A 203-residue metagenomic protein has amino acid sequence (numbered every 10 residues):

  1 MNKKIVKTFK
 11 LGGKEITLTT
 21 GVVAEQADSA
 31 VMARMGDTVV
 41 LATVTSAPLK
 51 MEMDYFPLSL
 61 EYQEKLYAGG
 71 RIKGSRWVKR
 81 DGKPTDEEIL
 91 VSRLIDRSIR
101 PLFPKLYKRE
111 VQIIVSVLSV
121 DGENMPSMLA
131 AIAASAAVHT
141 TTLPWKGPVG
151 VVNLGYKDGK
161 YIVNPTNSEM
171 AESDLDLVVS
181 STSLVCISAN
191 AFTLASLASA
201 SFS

Functional and structural regions predicted by a protein language model:
M1-E25, A30-V31: Short, Gly/Pro- and small/polar-rich lid/capping loops
V6-T8, E15, E52, K79-V91 (+6 more regions): Catalytic cores of large soluble enzymes that bind and process phosphate-bearing ligands
K10-K14, G36, K157: Short strand-coil-strand connectors
E15, D28-Q112, V117-S119, N124: Glycine-rich, flexible beta-strand/loop modules in the N-terminal catalytic cores of phosphate-handling
G21, Q26-M32, Q112, G147-V151 (+1 more regions): Gly/Lys-enriched N-terminal cap/neck module of very large, oligomeric protein machines
G21-V23, T38, V44-A47, K65 (+5 more regions): Short, ordered loop/turn segments at secondary-structure junctions
S98, L129-T141: Stable alpha-helical structural segments in soluble proteins, enriched in small hydrophobic residues
V138, T142-S203: Mobile "lid/hinge" segments at catalytic clefts and subdomain interfaces of large enzymes
